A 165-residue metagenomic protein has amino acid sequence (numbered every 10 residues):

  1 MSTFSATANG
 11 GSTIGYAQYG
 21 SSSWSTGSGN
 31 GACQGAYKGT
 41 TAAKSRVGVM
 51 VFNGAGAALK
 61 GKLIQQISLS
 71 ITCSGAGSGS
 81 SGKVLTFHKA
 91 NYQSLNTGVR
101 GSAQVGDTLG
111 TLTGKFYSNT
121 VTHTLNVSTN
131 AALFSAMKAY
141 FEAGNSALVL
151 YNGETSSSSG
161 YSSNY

Functional and structural regions predicted by a protein language model:
M1-G56, L85, K89-Q93, T155-S159: Flexible, small-residue-rich N-terminal segments that precede or flank a structured functional core
F4-A6, K44, S135-Y165: Proprotein-processing/basic-patch segments
A43-V47, K62-I64, A143: Short, surface-exposed loop/turn motifs at beta-strand boundaries within globular domains
F52, K62-A76: A short beta-strand element within beta-rich, extracytoplasmic domains of secreted/secretory-pathway proteins
G56, S68, C73, N91 (+2 more regions): A mature extracytoplasmic/lumenal domain signature
G56-L63, A136-E142: Surface-exposed acidic, glycine-flexible loop patches that form ligand/cofactor-binding and adhesion interfaces
C73-S146: Beta-strand-rich interaction/scaffold domains
